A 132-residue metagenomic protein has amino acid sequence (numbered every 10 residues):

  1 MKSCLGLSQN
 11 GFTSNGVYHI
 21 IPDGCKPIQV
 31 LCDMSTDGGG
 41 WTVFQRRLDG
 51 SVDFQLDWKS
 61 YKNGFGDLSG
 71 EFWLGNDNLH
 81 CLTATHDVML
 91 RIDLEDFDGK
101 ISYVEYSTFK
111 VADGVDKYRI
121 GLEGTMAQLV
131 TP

Functional and structural regions predicted by a protein language model:
M1-P132: Extracellular beta-rich globular recognition domains, centered on the fibrinogen C-terminal
